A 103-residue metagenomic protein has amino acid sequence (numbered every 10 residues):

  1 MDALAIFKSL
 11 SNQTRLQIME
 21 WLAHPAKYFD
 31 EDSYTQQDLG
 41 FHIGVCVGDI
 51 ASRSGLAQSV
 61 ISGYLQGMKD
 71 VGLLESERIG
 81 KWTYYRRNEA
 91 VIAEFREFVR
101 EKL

Functional and structural regions predicted by a protein language model:
M1-F7: Short, Lys/Arg-enriched N-terminal segment that forms or immediately precedes the first helix of a structured domain
K8, T14-A57, T83-A90: N-terminal helix-turn-helix DNA-binding core of bacterial DNA-binding proteins
E20, S62-Y64, K81: Base-recognition residues in the alpha-helical recognition helix of bacterial helix-turn-helix
S52, G63, K69-D70: Alpha-helical residues within the helix-turn-helix
D70-I79, R86: Beta-hairpin "wing" of winged helix-turn-helix
I92-L103: Short, Lys/Arg-rich amphipathic alpha-helical interaction segments that bind nucleic acids or acidic protein surfaces
